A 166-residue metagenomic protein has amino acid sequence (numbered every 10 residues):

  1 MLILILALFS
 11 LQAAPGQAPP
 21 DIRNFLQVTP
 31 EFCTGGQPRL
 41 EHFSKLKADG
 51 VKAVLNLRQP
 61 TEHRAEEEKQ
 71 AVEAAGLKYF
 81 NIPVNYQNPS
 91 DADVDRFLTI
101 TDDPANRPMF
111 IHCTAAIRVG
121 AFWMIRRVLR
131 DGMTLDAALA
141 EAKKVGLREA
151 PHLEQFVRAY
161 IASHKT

Functional and structural regions predicted by a protein language model:
M1-A7: Sec-dependent signal peptide recognition, specifically the positively charged N-region followed immediately by
L8-M109, M124-T166: Cys-dependent protein tyrosine phosphatase-like superfamily
M109-G120: A phosphate-binding catalytic loop at a beta-strand-loop-alpha-helix junction that coordinates phosphoryl groups
